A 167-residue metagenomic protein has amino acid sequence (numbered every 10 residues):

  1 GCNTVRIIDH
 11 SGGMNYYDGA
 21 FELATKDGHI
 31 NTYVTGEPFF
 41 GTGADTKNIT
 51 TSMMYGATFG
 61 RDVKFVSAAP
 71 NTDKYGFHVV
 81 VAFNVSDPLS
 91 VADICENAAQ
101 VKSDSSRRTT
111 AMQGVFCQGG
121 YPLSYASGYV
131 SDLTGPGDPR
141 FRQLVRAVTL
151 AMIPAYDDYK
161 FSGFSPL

Functional and structural regions predicted by a protein language model:
C2-M54: A structural "domain/chain start" motif
F39-K47, R107, T134-V145: Solvent-exposed, acidic/flexible segments
G56-D62: Predominantly extracellular/secreted Zn2+-dependent metalloproteases
D62-Y75: Short acidic low-complexity segments
D73-F116: Surface-exposed short loop/turn segments
S106-Q118, L123-D132: Beta-strand-rich cores of mature extracytoplasmic or soluble domains
P122-A155: Short secondary-structure boundary motifs at beta->alpha junctions and helix caps
L150-L167: Short, low-complexity, Pro/Ser/Thr/Gly-rich segments in the mature regions of secreted, periplasmic
